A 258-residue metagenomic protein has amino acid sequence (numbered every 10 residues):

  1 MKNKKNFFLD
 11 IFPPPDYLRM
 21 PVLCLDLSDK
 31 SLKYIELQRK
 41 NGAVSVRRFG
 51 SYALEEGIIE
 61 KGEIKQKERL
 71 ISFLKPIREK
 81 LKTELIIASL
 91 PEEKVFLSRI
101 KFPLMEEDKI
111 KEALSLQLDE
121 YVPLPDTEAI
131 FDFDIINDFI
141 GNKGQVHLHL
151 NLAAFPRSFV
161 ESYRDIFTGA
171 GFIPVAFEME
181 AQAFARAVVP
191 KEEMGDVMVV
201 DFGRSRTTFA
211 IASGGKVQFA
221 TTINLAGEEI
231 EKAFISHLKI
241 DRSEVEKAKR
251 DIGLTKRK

Functional and structural regions predicted by a protein language model:
M1-Q117, Y121, E161: Non-catalytic, solvent-exposed interaction/assembly segments
K2, Y17-R48, K82, Q145-K247: Small-residue (GG/TT-enriched) beta-loop-alpha framework at ligand/catalytic clefts
E36, S51-L54, P123, F133-I135 (+2 more regions): Intrinsically disordered, low-complexity regions enriched in small/polar residues
R39-A43, I58-E68, D138-H147, V189-G195 (+1 more regions): Short, glycine- and charge-enriched coil/turn segments that flank and shape catalytic ligand pockets
K80, E120, L124, I240 (+1 more regions): A structural signal for alpha-helix termini and helix-coil/disorder junctions
T83-I86, D126-T127, F131, S243 (+1 more regions): Secondary-structure boundary/capping residues
S89-P190: Active-site neighborhood for divalent-cation/phosphate handling
V245-K258: Long, charged amphipathic helices and adjacent flexible linkers at domain junctions
